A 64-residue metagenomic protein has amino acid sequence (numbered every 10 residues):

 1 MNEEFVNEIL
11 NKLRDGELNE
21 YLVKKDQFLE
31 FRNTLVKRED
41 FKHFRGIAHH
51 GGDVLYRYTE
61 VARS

Functional and structural regions predicted by a protein language model:
M1-E20: N-terminal acidic leader/helix
K25: Short secondary-structure boundary segments
L29-G52: Short acidic, glycine/proline-enriched helix-loop-strand junctions
I47-S64: C-terminal edge-of-domain segments
